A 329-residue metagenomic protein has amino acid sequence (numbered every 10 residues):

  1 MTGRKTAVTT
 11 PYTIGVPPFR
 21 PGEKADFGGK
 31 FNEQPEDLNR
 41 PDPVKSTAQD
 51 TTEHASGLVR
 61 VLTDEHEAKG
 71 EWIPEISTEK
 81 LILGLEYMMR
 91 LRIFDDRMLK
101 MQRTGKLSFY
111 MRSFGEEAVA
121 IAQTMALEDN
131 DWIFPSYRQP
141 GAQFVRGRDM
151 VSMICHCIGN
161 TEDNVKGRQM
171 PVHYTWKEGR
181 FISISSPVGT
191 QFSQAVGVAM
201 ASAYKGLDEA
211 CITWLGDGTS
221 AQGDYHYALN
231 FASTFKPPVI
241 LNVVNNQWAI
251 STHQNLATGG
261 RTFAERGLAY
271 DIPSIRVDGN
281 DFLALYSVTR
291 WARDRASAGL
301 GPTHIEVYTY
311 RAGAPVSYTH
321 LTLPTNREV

Functional and structural regions predicted by a protein language model:
T2-I133: N-terminal amphipathic, basic-rich helices that act as targeting or association modules
L38-V44, A284-Y318: Structural signature of the thiamine diphosphate
I93-D96, K100-P237, N242, H253-G259 (+2 more regions): Cofactor-binding active-site loop characterized by glycine-rich and histidine/acidic residues
Y110, F134, I240-N242, R276 (+3 more regions): Structured core elements
G141, Q247-I250, E265, R311-G313: Short gly/pro/ser/thr-enriched loop/turn and capping motifs at secondary-structure boundaries
T219-G223, F282-S287: Active-site glycine- and acidic-residue-rich loops that bind and position anionic ligands or nucleotide-like cofactors
T319-T325: Conserved small/polar residues in nucleotide/adenosyl-binding loops
